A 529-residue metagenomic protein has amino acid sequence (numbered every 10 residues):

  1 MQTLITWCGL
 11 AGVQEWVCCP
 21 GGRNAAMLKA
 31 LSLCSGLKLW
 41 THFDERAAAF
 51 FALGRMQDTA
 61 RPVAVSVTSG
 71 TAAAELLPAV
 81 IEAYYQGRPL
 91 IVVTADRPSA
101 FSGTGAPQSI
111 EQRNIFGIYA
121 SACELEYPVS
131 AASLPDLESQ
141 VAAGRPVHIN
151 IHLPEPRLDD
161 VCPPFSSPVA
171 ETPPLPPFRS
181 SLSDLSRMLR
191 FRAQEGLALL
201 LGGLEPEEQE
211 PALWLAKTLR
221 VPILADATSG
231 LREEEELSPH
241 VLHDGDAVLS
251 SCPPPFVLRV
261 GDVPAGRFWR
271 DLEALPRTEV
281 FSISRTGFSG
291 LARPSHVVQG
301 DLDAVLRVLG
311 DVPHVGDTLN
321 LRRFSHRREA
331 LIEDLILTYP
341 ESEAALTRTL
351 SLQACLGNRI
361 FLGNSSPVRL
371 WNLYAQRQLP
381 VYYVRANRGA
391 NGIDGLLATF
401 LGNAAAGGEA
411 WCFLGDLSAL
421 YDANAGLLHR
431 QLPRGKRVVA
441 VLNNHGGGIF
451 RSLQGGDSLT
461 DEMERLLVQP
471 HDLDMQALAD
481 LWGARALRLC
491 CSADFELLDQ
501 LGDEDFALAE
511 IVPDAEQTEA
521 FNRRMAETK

Functional and structural regions predicted by a protein language model:
M1-G12, C19-R23, M27-S32, S325-G407: Active-site diphosphate/adenylate-binding microenvironment
M1-S66, A72-E75: N-terminal cofactor/phosphate-binding cores enriched in small/glycine residues, especially glycine-rich loops such as
E15, D58-V67, A73-E75, E82-L90 (+4 more regions): Structural signature of the thiamine diphosphate
Q57, S69, E75, L201-I283 (+4 more regions): Glycine-rich, anion-gripping cofactor-binding loops and their flanking helix/strand elements in enzyme active sites
A83, P89, V93, A100-R113 (+1 more regions): Thiamine diphosphate
A83, V93-L137, A225-F324, H429-R430 (+1 more regions): Glycine-rich, acidic loop regions that bind phosphate or pyrophosphate groups
S139-Q194, P313: Conformationally flexible catalytic loops at phosphate/diphosphate-handling active centers
L272-V368, D474-L478, A486-L497, G502-K529: Phosphate/pyrophosphate-binding active-site segments
